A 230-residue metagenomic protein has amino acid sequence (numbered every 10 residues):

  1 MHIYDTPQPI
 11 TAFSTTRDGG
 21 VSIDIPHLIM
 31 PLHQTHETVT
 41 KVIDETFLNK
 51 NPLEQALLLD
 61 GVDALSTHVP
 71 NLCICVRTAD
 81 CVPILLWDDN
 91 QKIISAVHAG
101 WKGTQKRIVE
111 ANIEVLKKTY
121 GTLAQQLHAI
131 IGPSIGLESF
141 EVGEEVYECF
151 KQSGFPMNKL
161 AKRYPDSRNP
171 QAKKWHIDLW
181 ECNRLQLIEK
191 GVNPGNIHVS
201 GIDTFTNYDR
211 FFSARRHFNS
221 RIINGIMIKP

Functional and structural regions predicted by a protein language model:
M1-P230: Active-site microenvironment for binding and transforming phosphate-containing groups
